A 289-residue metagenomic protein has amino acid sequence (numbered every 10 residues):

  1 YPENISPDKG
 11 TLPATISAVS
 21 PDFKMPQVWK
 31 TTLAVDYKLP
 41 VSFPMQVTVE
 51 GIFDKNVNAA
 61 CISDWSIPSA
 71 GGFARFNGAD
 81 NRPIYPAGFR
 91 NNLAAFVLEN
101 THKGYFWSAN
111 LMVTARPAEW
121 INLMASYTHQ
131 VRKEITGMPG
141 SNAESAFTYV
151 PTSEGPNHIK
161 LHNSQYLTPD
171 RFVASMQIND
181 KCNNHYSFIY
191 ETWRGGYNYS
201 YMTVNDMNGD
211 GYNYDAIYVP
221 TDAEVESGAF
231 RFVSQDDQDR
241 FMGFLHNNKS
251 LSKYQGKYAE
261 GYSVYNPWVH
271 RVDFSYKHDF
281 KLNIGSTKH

Functional and structural regions predicted by a protein language model:
Y1-V97, P267: Solvent-exposed loop/turn elements at secondary-structure boundaries
P13-V19, F89-L98, T152-K160, Y254-G261: Extracytoplasmic loops and strand-loop junctions of Gram-negative outer membrane beta-barrel proteins
V19, W29-L33, W107-L111, D170-M176 (+1 more regions): Hydrophobic, lipid-facing positions within transmembrane beta-strands of outer-membrane proteins
Y37-L39, L111, A115, H129 (+2 more regions): Residue-level signature of outer-membrane beta-barrel architecture
P40-P44, W120, K181-Y186, K281-H289: Short loop/turn motifs that connect adjacent beta-strands in outer-membrane beta-barrel proteins
V49-F53, A125-H129, Y186-T192: Transmembrane beta-barrel strands of outer-membrane/channel proteins
D54, N58-D80, P139-P156, R194 (+1 more regions): Flexible, surface-exposed loop regions and adjacent strand-edge segments of Gram-negative outer-membrane beta-barrel
H185-I284: Extracytoplasmic gating/loop element in the C-terminal half of outer-membrane beta-barrel translocons and assembly
